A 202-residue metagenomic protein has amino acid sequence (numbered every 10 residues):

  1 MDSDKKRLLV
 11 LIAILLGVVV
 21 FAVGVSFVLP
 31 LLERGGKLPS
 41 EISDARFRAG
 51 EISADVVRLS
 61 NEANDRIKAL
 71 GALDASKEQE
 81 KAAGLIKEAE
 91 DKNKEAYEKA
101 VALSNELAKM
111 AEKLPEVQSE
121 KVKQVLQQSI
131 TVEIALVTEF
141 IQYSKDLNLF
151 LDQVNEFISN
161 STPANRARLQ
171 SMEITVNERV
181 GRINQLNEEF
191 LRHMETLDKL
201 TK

Functional and structural regions predicted by a protein language model:
M1-K6: Short, Lys/Arg-rich N-terminal segment immediately upstream of the first membrane anchor
V10-F27: Hydrophobic membrane-insertion alpha-helices, especially the h-region of bacterial N-terminal signal peptides
L11, R34-K37, E41-D44: Short intrinsically disordered, low-complexity coil segments enriched in acidic
G24-K37: Hydrophobic single-pass membrane-insertion segments
I42-S104, E133-K202: C-terminal amphipathic alpha-helix
I67-Q79, A108-Q128, R166: Short, charge-rich amphipathic alpha-helices with coiled-coil/heptad character
